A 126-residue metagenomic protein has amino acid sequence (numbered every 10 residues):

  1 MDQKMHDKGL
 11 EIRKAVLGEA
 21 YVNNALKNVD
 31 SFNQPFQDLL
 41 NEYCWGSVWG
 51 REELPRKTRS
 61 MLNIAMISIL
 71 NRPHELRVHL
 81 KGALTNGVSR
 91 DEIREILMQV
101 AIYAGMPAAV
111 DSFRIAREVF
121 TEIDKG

Functional and structural regions predicted by a protein language model:
M1-K57, T85, V110-G126: Acidic, glycine/proline-rich low-complexity segments that act as flexible tails and inter-domain linkers
K8, I12, C44, M61 (+2 more regions): A general alpha-helix detector
S31-F32, S68-I69, N86, Q99-M106: A short structural micro-motif
F36-D38, R72-H79, V100-I115: Short amphipathic alpha-helical segments at helix boundaries and their inter-helical linkers
L40-C44, M61-S68, I96-A101, S112: Short alpha-helical scaffolding segments that buttress acidic/His motifs in well-ordered protein cores
M61-R94: Mid-chain, well-packed structural core segment of small domains
D91-E95, A108-D111: Residues forming well-ordered secondary-structure scaffolds
